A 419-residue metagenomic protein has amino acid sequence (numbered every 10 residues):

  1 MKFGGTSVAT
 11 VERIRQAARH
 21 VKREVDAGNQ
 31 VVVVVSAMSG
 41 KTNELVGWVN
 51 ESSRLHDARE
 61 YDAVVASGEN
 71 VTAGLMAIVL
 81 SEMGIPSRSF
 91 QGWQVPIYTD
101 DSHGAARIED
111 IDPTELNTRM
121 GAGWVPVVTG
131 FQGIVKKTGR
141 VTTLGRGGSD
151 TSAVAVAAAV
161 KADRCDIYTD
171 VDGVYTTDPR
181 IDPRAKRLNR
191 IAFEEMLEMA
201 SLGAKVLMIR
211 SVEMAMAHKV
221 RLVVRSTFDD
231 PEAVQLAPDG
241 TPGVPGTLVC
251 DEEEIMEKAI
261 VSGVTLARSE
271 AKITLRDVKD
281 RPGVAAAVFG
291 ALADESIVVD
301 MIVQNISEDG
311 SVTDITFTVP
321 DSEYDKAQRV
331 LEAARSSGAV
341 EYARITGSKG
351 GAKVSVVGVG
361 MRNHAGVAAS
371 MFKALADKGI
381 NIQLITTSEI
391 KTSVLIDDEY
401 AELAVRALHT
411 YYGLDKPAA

Functional and structural regions predicted by a protein language model:
M1-V212, L395-D397, Y412, K416-A419: Nucleotide/pyrophosphate-binding catalytic subdomain
A18, K22-V25, A158, M216 (+4 more regions): A structural alpha-helix within SAM-dependent methyltransferase catalytic domains
A27, M83, H218, E295 (+1 more regions): Conserved dinucleotide-binding and phosphotransfer motif residues
N29-V33, D62-A63, P86-R88, N117-T118 (+15 more regions): Structural motif
M38, V171-G173, H218-L222, S226-P231 (+3 more regions): Glycine-rich beta-alpha junction loops
F131, T169, A200-G203, M216 (+3 more regions): Short, structured patches in soluble enzyme cores that scaffold and shape functional sites
G203-R210, M214-D239, G243-P245: Conserved glycine-bearing catalytic or ligand-binding loops at nucleotide- and phosphate-handling centers of large
L236-A419: A conserved regulatory-domain signal marking ACT and ACT-like small-molecule sensing domains and adjacent regulatory
